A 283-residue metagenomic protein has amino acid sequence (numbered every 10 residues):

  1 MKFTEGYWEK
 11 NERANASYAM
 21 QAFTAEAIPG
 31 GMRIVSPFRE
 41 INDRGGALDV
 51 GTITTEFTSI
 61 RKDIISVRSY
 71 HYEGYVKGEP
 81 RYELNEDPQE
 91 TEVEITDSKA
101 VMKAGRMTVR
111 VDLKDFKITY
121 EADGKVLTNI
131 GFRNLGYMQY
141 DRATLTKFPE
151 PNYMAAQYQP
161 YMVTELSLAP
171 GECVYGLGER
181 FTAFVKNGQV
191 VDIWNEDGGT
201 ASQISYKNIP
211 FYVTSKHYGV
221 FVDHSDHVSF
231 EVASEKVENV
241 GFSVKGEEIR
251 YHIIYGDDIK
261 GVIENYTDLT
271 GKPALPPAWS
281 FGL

Functional and structural regions predicted by a protein language model:
M1-E5, R13, A47, Y70 (+2 more regions): Catalytic and substrate-binding clefts that recognize carbohydrates or anionic sugar/phosphate headgroups
K2-D43, D49-A100, Q139: A low-complexity, Ser/Thr/Gly/Pro-enriched, surface-exposed linker/loop concept that marks segments flanking
W279-L283: Hydrophobic faces of well-ordered beta-strands that scaffold small-molecule active sites in alpha/beta enzyme cores
